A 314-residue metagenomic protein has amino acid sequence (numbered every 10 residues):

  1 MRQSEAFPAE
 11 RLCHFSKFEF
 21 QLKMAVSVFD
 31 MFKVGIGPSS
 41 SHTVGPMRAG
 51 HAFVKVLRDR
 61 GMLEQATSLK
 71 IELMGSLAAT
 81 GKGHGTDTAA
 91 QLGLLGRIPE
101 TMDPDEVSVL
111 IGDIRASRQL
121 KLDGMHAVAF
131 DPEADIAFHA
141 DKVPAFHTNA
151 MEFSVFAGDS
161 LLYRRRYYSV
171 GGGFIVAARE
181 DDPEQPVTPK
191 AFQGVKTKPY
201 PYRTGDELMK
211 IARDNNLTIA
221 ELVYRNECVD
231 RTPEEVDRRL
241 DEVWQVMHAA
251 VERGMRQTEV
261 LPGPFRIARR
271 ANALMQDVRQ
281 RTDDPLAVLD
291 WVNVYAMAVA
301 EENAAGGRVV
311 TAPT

Functional and structural regions predicted by a protein language model:
E5-E10, E19: Acidic, Ala/Val/Gly-enriched low-complexity intrinsically disordered segments
F18-S27, G61-Q65, A287-E301: Acidic-glycine-rich active-site phosphate/pyrophosphate-binding loop
M24, F29, K33-I36, M47-L73 (+4 more regions): Non-transmembrane, aqueous-exposed alpha-helical and coiled segments at domain scale
F32-G50, N303-T314: Conserved phosphate/anionic-ligand binding catalytic regions in large, soluble enzymes, centered on
K70-L222: Beta-sandwich/jelly-roll carbohydrate-recognition scaffolds of carbohydrate-active enzymes
R231-T314: Accessory "access/gating" subregions that flank catalytic or transport cores
